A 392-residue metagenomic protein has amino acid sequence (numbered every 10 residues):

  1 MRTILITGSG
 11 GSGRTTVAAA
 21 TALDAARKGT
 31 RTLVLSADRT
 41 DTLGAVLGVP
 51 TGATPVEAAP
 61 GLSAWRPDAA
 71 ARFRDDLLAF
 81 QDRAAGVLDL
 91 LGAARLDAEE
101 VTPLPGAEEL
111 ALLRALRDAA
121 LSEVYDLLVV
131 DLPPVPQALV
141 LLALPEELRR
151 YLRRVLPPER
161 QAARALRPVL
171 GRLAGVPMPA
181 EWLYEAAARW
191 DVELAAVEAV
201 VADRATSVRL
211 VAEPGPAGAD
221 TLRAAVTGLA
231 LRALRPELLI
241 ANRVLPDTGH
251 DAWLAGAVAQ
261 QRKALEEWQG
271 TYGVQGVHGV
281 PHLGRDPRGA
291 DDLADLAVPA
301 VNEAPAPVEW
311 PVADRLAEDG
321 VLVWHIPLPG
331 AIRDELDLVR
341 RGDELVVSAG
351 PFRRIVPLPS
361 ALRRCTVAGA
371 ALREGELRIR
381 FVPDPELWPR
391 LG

Functional and structural regions predicted by a protein language model:
M1-T3: Extreme N-terminal starter segment of soluble prokaryotic enzymes
L5-P67, L128, L132-R150: Walker A/P-loop NTP-binding active-site region of P-loop NTPases, recognizing the glycine-rich GxxxxGKT/S
R39-T42, A69-R72, P134-P136, P157 (+3 more regions): Conserved nucleotide-binding/hydrolysis micro-motifs of P-loop NTPases
T40-D41, A45-V101, A107-L110: P-loop NTPase motor core
V87-A217, T221-A224: Phosphate/Mg2+-binding loops and adjacent switch elements in nucleotide/diphosphate-handling enzyme cores
L166, V176-P177, D191-R333, G342-V346 (+2 more regions): C-terminal lobe/tail of nucleotide-utilizing enzymes
E318, V339-R341, R373-G375: Structural motif
C365-E374, I379-F381: Intrinsically disordered, low-complexity linker and terminal regions at domain boundaries
